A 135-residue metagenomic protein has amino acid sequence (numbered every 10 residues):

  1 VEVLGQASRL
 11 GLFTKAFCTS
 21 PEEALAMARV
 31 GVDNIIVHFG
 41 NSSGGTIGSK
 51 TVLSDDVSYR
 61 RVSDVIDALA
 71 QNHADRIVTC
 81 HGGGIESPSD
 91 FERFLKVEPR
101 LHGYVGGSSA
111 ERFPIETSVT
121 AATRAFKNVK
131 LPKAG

Functional and structural regions predicted by a protein language model:
V1-T19, L53-V78, V97-E98, R124-G135: Alpha-helix-loop-beta-strand connector modules within alpha/beta enzyme cores
T14-A16, I35-V37, R76-G82, H102-G107: Hydrophobic faces of well-ordered beta-strands that scaffold small-molecule active sites in alpha/beta enzyme cores
C18-R60: Active-site rim beta-loop-alpha module in soluble metabolic enzymes
S20-G31, G83-L101: Catalytic cores of alpha/beta
N34-S49, V97-A122: Glycine-rich phosphate-binding active-site loops on the catalytic face of alpha/beta enzymes
S54-S58, E86, P114-E116: Alpha-helix initiation/capping motif
A68-S89, R112: Metallocofactor- and cofactor-centric catalytic cores in central/energy metabolism, strongly enriched
